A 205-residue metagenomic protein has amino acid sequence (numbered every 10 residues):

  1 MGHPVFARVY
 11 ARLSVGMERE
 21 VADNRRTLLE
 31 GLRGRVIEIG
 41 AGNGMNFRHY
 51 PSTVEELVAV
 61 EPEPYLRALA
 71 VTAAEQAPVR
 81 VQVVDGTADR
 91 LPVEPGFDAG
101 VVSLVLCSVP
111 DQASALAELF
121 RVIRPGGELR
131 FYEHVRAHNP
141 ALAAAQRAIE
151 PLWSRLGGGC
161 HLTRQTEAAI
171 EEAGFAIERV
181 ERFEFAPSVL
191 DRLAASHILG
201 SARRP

Functional and structural regions predicted by a protein language model:
R12-R35, M45-H49: Conserved alpha-helix/loop element of class I SAM-dependent methyltransferases that forms part of the SAM/SAH-binding
I37-R90: Class I SAM-dependent methyltransferase SAM/SAH-binding core
D89-G100: A short acidic, Gly/Pro-enriched loop at the edge of an enzyme's catalytic core that lines a small-molecule cofactor
D98-Q112: A short SAM/SAH-binding and catalytic strip from SAM-dependent methyltransferases
A113-E128: A short glycine-rich, Lys/Arg-flanked "PGG" loop and its adjoining helix->strand segment in the class I
E128-L152, G157: Conserved class I S-adenosyl-L-methionine
G158-G174: Short alpha-helix
F175, E181-P205: Core SAM-dependent methyltransferase catalytic element
